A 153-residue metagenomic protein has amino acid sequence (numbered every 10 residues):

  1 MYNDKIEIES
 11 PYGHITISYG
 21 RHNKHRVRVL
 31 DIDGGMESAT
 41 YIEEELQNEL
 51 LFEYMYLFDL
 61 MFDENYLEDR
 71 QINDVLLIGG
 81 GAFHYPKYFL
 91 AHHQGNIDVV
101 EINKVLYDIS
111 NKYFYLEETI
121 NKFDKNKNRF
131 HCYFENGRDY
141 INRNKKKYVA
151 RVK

Functional and structural regions predicted by a protein language model:
M1-Y66, A91-H92: Rossmann-like AdoMet
Q47-K153: The AdoMet/dcAdoMet-binding core of the Class I SAM-like
